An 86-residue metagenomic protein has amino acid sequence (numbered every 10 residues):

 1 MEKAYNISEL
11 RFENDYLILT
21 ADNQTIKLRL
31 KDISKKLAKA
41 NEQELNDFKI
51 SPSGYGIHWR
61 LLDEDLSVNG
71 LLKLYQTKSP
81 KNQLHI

Functional and structural regions predicted by a protein language model:
M1-I86: Motif-centric detector for short Cys/His coordination patterns
